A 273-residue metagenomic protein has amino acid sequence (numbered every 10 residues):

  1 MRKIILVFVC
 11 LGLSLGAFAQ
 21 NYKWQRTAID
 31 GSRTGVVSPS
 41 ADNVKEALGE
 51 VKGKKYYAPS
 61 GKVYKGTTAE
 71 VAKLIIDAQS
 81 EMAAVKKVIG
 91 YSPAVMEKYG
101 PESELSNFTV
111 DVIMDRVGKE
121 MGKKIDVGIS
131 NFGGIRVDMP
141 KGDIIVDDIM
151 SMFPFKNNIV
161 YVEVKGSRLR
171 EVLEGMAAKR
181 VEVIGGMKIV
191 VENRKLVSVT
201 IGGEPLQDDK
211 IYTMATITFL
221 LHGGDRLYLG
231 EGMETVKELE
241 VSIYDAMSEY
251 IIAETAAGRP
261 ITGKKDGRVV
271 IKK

Functional and structural regions predicted by a protein language model:
M1-Q25: Bacterial Sec-dependent N-terminal signal peptides
L6, A69-K87, E97, G118 (+5 more regions): Generic surface-pattern signal
G16, V71-A78, M187, M247: Generic hydrophobic, helix-prone segments enriched in Leu/Val/Ile
N21-P59, S103, N107-K273: Feature captures C-terminal
E46-A94: N-terminal, post-signal-peptide region of Sec/Tat-exported proteins
M82-G100, R226-M233: Acidic/histidine-rich, surface-exposed loop or edge segments in extracytoplasmic proteins
